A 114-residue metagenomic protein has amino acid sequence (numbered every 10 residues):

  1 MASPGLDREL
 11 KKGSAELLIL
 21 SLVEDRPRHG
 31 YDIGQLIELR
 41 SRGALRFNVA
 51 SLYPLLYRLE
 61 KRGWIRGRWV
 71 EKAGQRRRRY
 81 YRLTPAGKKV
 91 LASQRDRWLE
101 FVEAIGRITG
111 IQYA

Functional and structural regions predicted by a protein language model:
M1, K88-A114: Amphipathic alpha-helical dimerization/coiled-coil segments that flank or bridge DNA-binding/regulatory modules
M1-D7: Short, intrinsically disordered or compositionally biased N-terminal tails of bacterial proteins
D7-Y53: N-terminal helix-turn-helix DNA-binding core of bacterial DNA-binding proteins
S21, Q35, Y57, A92 (+1 more regions): A cross-family signal for key residues in well-ordered alpha-helices that form functional helical elements
D25, L39, G43, R58-K61 (+2 more regions): Conserved amphipathic alpha-helical interaction elements at protein-protein interfaces in regulatory, energy-coupling
S41-R77: Canonical helix-turn-helix DNA-binding module
A73-R95: Basic, amphipathic "hinge/linker" alpha-helix immediately C-terminal to the N-terminal HTH DNA-binding motif
